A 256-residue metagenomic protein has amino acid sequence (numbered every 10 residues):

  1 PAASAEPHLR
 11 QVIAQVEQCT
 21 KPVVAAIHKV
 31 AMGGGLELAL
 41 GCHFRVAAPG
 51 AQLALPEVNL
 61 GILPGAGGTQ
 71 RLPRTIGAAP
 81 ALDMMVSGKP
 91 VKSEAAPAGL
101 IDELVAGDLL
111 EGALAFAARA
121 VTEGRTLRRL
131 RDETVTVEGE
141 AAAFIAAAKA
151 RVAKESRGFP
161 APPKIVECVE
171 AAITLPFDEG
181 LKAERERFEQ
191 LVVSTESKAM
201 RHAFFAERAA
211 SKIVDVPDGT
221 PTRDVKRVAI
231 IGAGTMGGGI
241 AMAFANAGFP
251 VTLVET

Functional and structural regions predicted by a protein language model:
P1-K29, G68-Q70, M200-D224: An acidic, glycine-rich surface segment that forms the CoA-thioester-binding/catalytic face of crotonase-fold enzymes
A5, E189-K198: Long amphipathic alpha-helix in the N-terminal Rossmann-like dinucleotide-binding domain of NAD(P)-dependent
Q15-L60, P64, G232-A241: Glycine-rich beta-to-alpha active-site loop
E37-G41, V86-R187, F205-G219: Amphipathic alpha-helical segments at domain termini/boundaries
T69-A79: Hydrophobic, secondary-structure "cap" segments at the distal end of domains
T220-T256: Phosphate-binding active sites in nucleotide-utilizing proteins
